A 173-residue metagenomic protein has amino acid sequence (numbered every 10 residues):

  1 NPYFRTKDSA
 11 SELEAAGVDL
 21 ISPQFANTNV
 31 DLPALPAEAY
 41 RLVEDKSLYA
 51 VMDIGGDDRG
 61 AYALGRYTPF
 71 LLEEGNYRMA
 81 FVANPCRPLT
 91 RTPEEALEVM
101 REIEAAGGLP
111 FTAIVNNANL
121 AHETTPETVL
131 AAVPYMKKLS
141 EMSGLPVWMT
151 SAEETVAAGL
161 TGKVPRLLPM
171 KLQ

Functional and structural regions predicted by a protein language model:
N1-D31, L35-E38: N-terminal phosphate/diphosphate-binding loop that engages ATP/GTP or pyrophosphate donors across diverse enzyme folds
D19-I21, P146, R166-L168: Conserved beta-strand segments of alpha/beta enzyme cores
P23-T28, S47-L64: Switch II (G3) loop of P-loop NTPases
V43-A50, E74-G75: Glycine-rich phosphate-binding loop signature in dinucleotide/nucleotide-binding domains
D58-K163: Conserved catalytic-core segment of NTP-binding enzymes
L160-Q173: Active-site regions of enzymes building and remodeling cell-envelope glycoconjugates
